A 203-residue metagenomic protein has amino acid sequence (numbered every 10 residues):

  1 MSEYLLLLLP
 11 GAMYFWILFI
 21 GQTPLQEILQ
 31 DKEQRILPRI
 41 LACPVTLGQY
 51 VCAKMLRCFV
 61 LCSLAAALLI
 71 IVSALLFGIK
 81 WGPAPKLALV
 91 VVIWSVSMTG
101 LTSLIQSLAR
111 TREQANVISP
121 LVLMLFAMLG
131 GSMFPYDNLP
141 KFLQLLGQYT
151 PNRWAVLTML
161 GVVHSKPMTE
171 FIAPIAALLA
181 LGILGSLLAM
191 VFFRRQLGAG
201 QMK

Functional and structural regions predicted by a protein language model:
M1-A42, L47-A66, I79-A84, V117 (+1 more regions): Transmembrane helix-boundary elements of multi-pass transport/secretion proteins, especially ABC-type permease modules
P38-A42, S107-R110, Q148, G161: Short amphipathic alpha-helical coupling elements at transmembrane boundaries
C58, V91, P120-M124, R153-W154 (+2 more regions): Residue-level recognition of pore/gate-forming positions within transmembrane alpha-helices of multi-pass
A66-K86, I93, S97, S107-N116 (+2 more regions): Short helix-loop junctions at transmembrane helix boundaries
L87-A109, A127-G130, L179-L188: Hydrophobic alpha-helical transmembrane segments of polytopic membrane proteins
R110-Y149, R153: Transmembrane helix segments
Y136-A176: Short hydrophobic, aromatic-rich alpha-helical segments embedded in or entering the lipid bilayer of multi-pass
